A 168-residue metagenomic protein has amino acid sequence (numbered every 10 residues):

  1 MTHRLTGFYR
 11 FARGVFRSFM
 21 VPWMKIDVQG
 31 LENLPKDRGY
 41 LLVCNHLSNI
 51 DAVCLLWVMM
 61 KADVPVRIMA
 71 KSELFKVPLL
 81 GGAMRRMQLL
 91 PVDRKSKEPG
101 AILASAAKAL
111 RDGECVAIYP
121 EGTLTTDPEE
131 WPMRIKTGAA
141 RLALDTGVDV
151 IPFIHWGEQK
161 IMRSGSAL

Functional and structural regions predicted by a protein language model:
M1-L41, H46-C54, R86-Q88: Membrane-anchoring hydrophobic helices of lipid-metabolizing enzymes
L34, P128-L168: A cross-family acyltransferase "interaction/gating" segment
K36-S96: Catalytic core of membrane glycerolipid acyltransferases/transacylases, capturing the structured, soluble-facing
G39-L41, C115-Y119, I151: Residue-level preference for the first positions of well-ordered beta-strands
V58, A83, K108, R141-D145: Hydrophobic/aromatic ligand-binding patch that stacks against planar heteroaromatic rings of cofactors or nucleotides
L90-S105, A109-D112: Helix-adjacent hinge/juxtasegments
A109-A139: Catalytic-site beta-strand/loop segments enriched in glycine and acidic/polar residues
